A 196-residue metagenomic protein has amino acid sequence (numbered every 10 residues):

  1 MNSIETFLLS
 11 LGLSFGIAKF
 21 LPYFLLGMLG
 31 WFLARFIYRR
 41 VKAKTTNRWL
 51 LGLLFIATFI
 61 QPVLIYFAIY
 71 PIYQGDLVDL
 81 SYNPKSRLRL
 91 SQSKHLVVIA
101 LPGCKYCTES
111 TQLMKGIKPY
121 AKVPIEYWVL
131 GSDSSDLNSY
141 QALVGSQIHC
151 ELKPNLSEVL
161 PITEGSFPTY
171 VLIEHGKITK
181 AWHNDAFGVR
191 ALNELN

Functional and structural regions predicted by a protein language model:
M1-V41: Membrane-embedded alpha-helical segments of integral membrane proteins
T46-Y70: Internal/C-terminal transmembrane anchor helices
I69-R87: Alpha-helical transmembrane signal-anchor/signal-peptide segments
L88-T108, M114: Short active-site neighborhood of thiol/selenol oxidoreductases, capturing the structured segment around
I99-G103, L130-S132, E174-H175, H183-D185: Structural motif
Y106-A121, D185: Typically the conserved alpha-helix immediately C-terminal to a functionally engaged Cys/Sec in thioredoxin-like
V123-S139, L143-L156: Thiol-based oxidoreductase modules, predominantly thioredoxin-like and allied folds used for disulfide exchange
P154-N196: Thiol/disulfide oxidoreductase modules built on the thioredoxin-like
